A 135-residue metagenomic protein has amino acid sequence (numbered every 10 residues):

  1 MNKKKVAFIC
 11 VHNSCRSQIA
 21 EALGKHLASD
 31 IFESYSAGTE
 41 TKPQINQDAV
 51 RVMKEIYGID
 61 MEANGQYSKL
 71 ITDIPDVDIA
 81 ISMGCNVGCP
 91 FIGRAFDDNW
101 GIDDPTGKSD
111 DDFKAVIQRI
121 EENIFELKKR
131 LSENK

Functional and structural regions predicted by a protein language model:
N2-K135: Short polar/charged helix/loop
